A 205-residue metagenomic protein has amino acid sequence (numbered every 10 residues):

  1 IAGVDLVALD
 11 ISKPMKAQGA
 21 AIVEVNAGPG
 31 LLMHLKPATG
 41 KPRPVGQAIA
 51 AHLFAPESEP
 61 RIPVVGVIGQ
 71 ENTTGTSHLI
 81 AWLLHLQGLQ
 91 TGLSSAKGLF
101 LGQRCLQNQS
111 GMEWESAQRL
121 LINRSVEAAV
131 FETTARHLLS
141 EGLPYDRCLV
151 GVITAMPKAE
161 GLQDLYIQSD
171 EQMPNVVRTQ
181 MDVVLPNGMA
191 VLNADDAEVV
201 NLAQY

Functional and structural regions predicted by a protein language model:
I1-I68: ATP-dependent carboxylate activation and anion-phosphoryl transfer catalytic cores that bind Mg-ATP to form
D5, S94, E132, V191: Residue-level signal for inorganic ion chemistry
P56-G102: Walker A (P-loop) phosphate-binding motif
R61, D146, V150-Y205: Acidic, Mg2+-coordinating active-site environments of NTP-dependent enzymes
G66, V130-E132, V152-T154: Structural motif
L79-L86, A135-D146: Short amphipathic alpha-helices and their capping/turn segments at secondary-structure boundaries
Q90-G92, A128, A190: Hydrophobic anchor at the start of a short beta-strand that flanks the dinucleotide cofactor-binding loop
R104-E141: Conserved nucleotide-sensing/catalytic segment adjacent to the nucleotide-binding pocket in NTP-handling enzymes
